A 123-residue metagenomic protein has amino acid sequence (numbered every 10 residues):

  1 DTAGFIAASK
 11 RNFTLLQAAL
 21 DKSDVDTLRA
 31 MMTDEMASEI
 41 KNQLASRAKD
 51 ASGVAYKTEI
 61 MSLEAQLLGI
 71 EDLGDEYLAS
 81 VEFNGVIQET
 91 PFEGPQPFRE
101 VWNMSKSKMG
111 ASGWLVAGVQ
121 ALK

Functional and structural regions predicted by a protein language model:
D1-T58: Core segments of small alpha/beta cavity-forming domains
K10, E64, P95-F98: Amphipathic alpha-helical transducer elements in NTP-driven molecular machines
M31-M32, M36, M61, M104 (+1 more regions): Detector for methionine-enriched segments
K41-A48, G69-Y77, G110-W114: Short, charged low-complexity intrinsically disordered segments located at boundaries of structured domains
A51-P91: Surface-exposed, charged secondary-structure patches
L78-S80, T90-K123: Short beta-strand edge/turn micro-motifs at domain boundaries
